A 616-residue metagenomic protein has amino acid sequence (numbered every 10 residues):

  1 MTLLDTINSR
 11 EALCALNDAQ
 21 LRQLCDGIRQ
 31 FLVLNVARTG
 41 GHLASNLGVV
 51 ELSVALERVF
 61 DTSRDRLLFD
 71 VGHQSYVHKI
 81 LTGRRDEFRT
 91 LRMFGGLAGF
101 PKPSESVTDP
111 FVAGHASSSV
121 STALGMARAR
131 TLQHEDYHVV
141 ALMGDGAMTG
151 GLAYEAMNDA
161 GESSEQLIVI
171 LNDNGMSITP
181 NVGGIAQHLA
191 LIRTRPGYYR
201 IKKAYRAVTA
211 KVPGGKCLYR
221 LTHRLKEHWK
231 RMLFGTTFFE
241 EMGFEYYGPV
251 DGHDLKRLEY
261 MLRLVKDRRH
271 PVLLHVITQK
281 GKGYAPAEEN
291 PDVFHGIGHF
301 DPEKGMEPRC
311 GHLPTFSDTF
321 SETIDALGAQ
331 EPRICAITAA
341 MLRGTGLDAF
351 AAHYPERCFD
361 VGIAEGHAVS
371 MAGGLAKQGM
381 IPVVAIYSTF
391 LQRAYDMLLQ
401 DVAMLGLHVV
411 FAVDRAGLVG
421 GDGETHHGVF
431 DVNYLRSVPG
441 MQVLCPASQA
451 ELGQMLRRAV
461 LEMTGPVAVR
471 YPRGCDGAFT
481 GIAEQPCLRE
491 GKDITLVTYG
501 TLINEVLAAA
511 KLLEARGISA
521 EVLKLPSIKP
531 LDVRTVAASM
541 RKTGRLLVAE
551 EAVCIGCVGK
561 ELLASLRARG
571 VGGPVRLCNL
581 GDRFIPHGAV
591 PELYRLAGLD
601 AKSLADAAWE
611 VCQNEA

Functional and structural regions predicted by a protein language model:
M1-T82, F238-Y260, R268, V272-T278: N-terminal amphipathic, basic-rich helices that act as targeting or association modules
G41-V49, L68-H73, P101-V120, M143-A147 (+8 more regions): Active-site nucleophile and cofactor-binding loops and adjacent substrate-binding regions of central metabolic enzymes
H42-S163, F316, R333-I334, T338-A339 (+1 more regions): Cofactor-binding active-site loop characterized by glycine-rich and histidine/acidic residues
R66, H270, T278-Q392, M397-L407 (+1 more regions): Non-catalytic terminal/interface segments that mediate subunit docking, oligomerization, and allosteric communication
G175-F320: Long, well-ordered, tryptophan-enriched scaffold segments
L218-P286, H408-V413, N433-G481, A601-A616: Structural signature of the thiamine diphosphate
Y260-R263, H295-G296, T315-Q330, G346-A352 (+4 more regions): Glycine-/acidic-rich phosphate or pyrophosphate-binding loops and their flanking alpha/beta elements
H299-E303, E307-H312, G420-D422, Q442 (+1 more regions): Peripheral docking tails and interdomain loops at the edges of cofactor- or intermediate-handling domains
